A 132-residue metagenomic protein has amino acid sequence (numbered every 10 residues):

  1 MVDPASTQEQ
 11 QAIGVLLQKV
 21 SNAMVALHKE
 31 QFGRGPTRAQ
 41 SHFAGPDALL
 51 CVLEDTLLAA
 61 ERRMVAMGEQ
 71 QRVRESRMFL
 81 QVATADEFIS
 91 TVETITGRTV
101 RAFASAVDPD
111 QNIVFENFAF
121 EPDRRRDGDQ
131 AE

Functional and structural regions predicted by a protein language model:
M1-E132: Interaction-mediating elements
